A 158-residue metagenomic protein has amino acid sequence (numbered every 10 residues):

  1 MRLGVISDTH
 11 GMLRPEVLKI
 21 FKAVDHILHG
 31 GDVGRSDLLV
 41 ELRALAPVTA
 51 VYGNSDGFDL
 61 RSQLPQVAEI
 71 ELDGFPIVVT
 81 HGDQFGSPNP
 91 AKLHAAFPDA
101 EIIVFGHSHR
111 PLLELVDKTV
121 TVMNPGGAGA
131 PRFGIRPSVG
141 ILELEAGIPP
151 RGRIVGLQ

Functional and structural regions predicted by a protein language model:
M1-V48, D56-E69, G74, I135-S138 (+1 more regions): N-terminal active-site segment of His-dependent metallophosphoesterases
V5-S7, H26-D32, T49-N54, V79-H81 (+2 more regions): Active-site neighborhood of phospho(di)ester-bond hydrolases with catalytic His/Asp-centered motifs
T9, N54, D83-F85, A128 (+2 more regions): Short, solvent-exposed coil/turn elements at secondary-structure transition points
T49, F85-G152: Conserved beta-sheet core of the metallophosphoesterase superfamily
Y52, D56-P98, A130-G134: Active-site-proximal segments of metal-dependent phosphoesterases and phosphodiesterases across multiple
G152-Q158: Short, solvent-exposed aromatic-acidic interface loops
